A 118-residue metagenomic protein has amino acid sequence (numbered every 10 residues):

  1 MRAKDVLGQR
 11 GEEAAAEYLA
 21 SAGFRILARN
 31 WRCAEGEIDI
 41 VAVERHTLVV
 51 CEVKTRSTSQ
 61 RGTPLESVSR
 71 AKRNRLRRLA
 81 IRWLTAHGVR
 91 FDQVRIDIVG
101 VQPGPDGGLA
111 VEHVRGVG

Functional and structural regions predicted by a protein language model:
M1-R29: Acidic-basic catalytic patches of nuclease active cores, encompassing PD-(D/E)XK and other metal-cofactor nuclease
L19, I38-R61, L76: Conserved catalytic cores of phosphodiester-cleaving nucleases, focusing on short active-site segments
R25, L48, Q93: Hydrophobic "anchor" residues on beta-strands that sit immediately upstream of conserved functional sites
N30, K54, D97-V99: Solvent-exposed beta-strand sheet faces enriched in polar/charged residues
A34-G36: Short acidic/glycine-enriched loop/turn segments that link adjacent beta-strands
S57-R77, W83-A86: Mg2+/Mn2+-dependent nuclease catalytic core
A86-G118: Domain-level recognition of nuclease-like catalytic cores that cleave nucleotide substrates
